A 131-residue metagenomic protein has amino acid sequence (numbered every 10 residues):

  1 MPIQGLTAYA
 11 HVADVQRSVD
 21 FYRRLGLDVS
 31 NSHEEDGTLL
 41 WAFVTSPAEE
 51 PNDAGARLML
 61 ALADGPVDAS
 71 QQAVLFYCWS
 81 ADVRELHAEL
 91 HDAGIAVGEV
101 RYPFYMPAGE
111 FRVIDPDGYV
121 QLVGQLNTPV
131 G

Functional and structural regions predicted by a protein language model:
P2, Y9-G55: Core segments of cupin and vicinal oxygen chelate
Q4-A13, A42-P47, G65-H91, G109-I114: Vicinal oxygen chelate
S32, C78, H87-G131: Vicinal oxygen chelate
E34-D36, P66-D68, P103-Y105: A short beta-turn/loop motif at secondary-structure boundaries
W41, G55-R57, E110, V120: A residue-level signal for beta-strand positions that form part of recognition/binding surfaces within mature
N52, L58-L62, A69, R101 (+1 more regions): Membrane-topology and secretion signals of cell-surface/extracellular proteins
